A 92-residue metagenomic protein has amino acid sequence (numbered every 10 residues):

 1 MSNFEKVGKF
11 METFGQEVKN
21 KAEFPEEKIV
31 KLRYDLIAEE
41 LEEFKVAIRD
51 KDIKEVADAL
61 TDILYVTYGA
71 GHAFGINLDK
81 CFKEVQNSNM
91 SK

Functional and structural regions predicted by a protein language model:
M1-K92: Flexible "arm" and connector segments at domain edges
